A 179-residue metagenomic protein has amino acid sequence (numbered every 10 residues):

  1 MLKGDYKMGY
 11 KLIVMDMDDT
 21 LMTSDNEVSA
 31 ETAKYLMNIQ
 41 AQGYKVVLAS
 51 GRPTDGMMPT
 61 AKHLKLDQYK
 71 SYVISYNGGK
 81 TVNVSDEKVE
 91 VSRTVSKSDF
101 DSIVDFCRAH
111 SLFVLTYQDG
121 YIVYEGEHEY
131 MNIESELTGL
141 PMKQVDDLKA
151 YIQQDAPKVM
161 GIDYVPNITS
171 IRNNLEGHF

Functional and structural regions predicted by a protein language model:
M1-M17, K34-M37, A41: Non-catalytic pre-domain segments flanking phosphatase-related domains
G9-N26, L48, I103: Asp-based phosphoryl-transfer active-site loop
M22-N26, G51, S92-R93, L137: Short, flexible loop segments at the rims of nucleotide/cofactor-binding pockets, characterized by
E27, D55-G56, P166-N167: Short alpha-helical
A30-M131: Active-site phosphate-binding/coordination module
F106, H110-F179: Conserved acidic, metal-coordinating active-site core of Asp-based, Mg2+-dependent phosphoryl-transfer enzymes
